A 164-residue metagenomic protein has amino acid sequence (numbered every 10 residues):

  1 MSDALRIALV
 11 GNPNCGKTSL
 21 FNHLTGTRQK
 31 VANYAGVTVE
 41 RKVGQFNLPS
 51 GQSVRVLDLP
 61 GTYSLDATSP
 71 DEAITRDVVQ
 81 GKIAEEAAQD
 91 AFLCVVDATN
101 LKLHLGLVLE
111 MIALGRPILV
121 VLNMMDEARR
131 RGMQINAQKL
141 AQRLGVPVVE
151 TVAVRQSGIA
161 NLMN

Functional and structural regions predicted by a protein language model:
M1-P70, K82, E86: Conserved G1/Walker A P-loop phosphate-binding module
P13, V96, L122-M124, E150-A153: Glycine-rich, histidine-containing beta strand-loop boundary motifs that form or position
A35-V39, R55, A67, D71-I74 (+4 more regions): Helical mechanochemical/support elements of P-loop NTPase systems and associated helical scaffolds
T62-A67, K82-G106, A113-Q134: Conserved Switch II/interswitch segment of TRAFAC-class P-loop GTPases
D126-N164: Canonical P-loop GTPase G-domain recognition
